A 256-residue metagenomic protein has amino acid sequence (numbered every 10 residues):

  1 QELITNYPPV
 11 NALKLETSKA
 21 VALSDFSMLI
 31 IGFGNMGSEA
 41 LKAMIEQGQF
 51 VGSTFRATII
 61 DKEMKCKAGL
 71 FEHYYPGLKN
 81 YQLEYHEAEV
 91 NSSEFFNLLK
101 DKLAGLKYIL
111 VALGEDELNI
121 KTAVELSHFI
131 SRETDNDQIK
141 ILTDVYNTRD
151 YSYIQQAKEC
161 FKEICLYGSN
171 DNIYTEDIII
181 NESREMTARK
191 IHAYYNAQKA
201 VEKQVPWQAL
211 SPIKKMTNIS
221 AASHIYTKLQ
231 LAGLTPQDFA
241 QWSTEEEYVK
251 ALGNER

Functional and structural regions predicted by a protein language model:
Q1-R256: Cytosolic regulatory regions of ion transport systems
